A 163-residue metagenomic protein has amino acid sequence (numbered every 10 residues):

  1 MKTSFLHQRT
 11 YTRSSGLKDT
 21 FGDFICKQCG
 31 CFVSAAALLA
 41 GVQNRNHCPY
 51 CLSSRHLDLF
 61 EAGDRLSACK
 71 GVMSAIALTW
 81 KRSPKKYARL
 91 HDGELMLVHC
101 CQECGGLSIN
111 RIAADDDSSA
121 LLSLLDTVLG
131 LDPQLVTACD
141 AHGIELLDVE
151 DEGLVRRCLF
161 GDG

Functional and structural regions predicted by a protein language model:
K2, L6-R9, K18, Q28 (+4 more regions): Long C-terminal interaction/binding lobes of large macromolecular proteins
K2-R13, I25-A35, V72-A88: Short Cys/His-rich Zn2+-coordinating modules
D19-I25, G41-N44, C69, E94-L97: Short metal-coordination and nucleic-acid-contact micro-motifs, chiefly zinc-binding Cys/His arrays
C26-C29, C48-C51, C101-C104: Short cysteine-rich clusters marking metal-coordination/redox-active sites
A35-A36, L57-D58, A75, L107-R111: Short, non-ligating residues that shape and space the ligands of small metal-coordination modules and catalytic
A37-R45, W80-M96, D116: Short linker/helix segments within small regulatory modules
R45-A68: Short aromatic-glycine motifs in intrinsically disordered, low-complexity regions
G93-G106: A short beta-strand signature
